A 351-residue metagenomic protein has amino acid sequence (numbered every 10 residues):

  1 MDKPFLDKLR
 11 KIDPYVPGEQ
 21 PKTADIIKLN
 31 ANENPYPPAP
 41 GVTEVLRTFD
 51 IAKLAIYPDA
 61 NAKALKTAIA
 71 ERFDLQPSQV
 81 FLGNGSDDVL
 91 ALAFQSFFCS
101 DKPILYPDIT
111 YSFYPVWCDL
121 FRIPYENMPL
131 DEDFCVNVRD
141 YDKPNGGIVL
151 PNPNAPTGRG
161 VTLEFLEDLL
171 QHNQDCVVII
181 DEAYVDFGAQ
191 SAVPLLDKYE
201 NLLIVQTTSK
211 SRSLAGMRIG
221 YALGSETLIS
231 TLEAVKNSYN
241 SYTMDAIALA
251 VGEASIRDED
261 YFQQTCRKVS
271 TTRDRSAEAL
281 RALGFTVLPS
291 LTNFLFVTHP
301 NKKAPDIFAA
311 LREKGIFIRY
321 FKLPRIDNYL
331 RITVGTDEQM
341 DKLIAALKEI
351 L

Functional and structural regions predicted by a protein language model:
M1-I56, P144: N-terminal "arm"/small-domain region of PLP-dependent enzymes with the aminotransferase-like
K63-P103, N301: Phosphate-binding glycine-rich loop
S96-L150: PLP-dependent aminotransferase-like
E126, D131-D186: Active-site phosphate-binding strand-loop segment of PLP-dependent enzymes
E164, A310-K314, R319, L323-L351: PLP-dependent enzyme catalytic core of the Aspartate aminotransferase-like
N201-R281, F285-L288: PLP-dependent aminotransferase class I/II
V269-S270, A282-K314: Conserved PLP-binding catalytic core of the aspartate aminotransferase-like
